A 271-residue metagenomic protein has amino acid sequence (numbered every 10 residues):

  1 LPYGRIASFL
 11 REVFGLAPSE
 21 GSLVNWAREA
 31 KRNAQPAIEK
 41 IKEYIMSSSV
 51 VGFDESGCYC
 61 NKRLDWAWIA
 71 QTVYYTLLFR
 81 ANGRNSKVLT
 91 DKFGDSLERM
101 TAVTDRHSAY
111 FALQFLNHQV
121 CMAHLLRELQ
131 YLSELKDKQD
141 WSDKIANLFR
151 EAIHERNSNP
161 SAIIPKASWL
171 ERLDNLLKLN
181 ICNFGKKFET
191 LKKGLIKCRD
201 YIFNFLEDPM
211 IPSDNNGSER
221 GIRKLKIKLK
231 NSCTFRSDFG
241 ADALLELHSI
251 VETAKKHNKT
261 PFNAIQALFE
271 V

Functional and structural regions predicted by a protein language model:
L1-V271: Catalytic center-proximal scaffold of phosphoryl-transfer enzymes
